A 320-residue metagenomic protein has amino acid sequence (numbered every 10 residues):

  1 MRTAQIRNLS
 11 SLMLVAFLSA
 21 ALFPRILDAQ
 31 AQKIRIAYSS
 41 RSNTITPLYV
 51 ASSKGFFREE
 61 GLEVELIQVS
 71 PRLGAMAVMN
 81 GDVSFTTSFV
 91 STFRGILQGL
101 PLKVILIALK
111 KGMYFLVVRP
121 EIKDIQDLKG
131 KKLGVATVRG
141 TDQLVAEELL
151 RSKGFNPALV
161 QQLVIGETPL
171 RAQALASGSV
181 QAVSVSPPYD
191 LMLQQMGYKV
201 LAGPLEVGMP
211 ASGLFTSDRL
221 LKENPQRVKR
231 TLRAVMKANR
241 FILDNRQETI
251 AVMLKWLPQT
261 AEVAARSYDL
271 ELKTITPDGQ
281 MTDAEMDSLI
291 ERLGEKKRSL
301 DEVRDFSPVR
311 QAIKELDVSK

Functional and structural regions predicted by a protein language model:
R2-M13: Bacterial N-terminal signal peptides that target proteins for export
S11-A21: Bacterial N-terminal signal peptides
F23-Q30: Sec/Tat signal peptide C-region and signal peptidase I cleavage site
Q30-I165, R171-A174, Q181-P187, K199-G208: Short, glycine-/small- and polar/acidic-enriched structural segments that line small-molecule recognition paths
G55, G81, G178, G197 (+3 more regions): Short glycine-centered helix-capping/turn motifs at secondary-structure transition points
V90-S91, L163, P169-K255: Pocket-lining segment of extracytoplasmic ligand-binding domains
E223-R298: Secondary-structure end/capping motifs
G294-K320: Conserved C-terminal helix/tail region of periplasmic/extracytoplasmic solute-binding proteins
